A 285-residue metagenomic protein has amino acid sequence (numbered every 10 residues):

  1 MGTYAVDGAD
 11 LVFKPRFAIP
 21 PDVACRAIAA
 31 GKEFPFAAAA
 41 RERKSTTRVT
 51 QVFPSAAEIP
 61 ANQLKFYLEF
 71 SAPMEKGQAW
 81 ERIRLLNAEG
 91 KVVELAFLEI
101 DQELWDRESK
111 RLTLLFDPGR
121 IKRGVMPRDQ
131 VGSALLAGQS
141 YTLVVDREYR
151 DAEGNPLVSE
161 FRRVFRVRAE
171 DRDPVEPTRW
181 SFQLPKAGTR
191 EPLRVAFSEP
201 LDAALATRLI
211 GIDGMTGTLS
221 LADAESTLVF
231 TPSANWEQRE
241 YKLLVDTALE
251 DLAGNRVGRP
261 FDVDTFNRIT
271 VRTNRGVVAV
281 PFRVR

Functional and structural regions predicted by a protein language model:
M1-R285: Acidic, low-complexity Ser/Thr/Gly/Pro-rich repeat segments typical of extracellular/periplasmic and surface-exposed
